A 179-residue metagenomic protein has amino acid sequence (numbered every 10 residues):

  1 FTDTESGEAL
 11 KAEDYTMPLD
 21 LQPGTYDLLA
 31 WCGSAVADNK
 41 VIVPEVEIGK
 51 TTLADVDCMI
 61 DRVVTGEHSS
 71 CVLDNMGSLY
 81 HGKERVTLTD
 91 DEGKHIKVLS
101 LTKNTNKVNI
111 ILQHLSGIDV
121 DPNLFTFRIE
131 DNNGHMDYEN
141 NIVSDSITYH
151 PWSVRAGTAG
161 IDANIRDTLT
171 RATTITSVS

Functional and structural regions predicted by a protein language model:
F1-V43, V120-S179: Tryptophan-paired
T2-K103: Short, low-hydrophobicity acidic/polar segments
S100-Q113: A short, Gly/Thr-enriched small/hydrophobic beta-strand-prone motif that recurs across taxa
